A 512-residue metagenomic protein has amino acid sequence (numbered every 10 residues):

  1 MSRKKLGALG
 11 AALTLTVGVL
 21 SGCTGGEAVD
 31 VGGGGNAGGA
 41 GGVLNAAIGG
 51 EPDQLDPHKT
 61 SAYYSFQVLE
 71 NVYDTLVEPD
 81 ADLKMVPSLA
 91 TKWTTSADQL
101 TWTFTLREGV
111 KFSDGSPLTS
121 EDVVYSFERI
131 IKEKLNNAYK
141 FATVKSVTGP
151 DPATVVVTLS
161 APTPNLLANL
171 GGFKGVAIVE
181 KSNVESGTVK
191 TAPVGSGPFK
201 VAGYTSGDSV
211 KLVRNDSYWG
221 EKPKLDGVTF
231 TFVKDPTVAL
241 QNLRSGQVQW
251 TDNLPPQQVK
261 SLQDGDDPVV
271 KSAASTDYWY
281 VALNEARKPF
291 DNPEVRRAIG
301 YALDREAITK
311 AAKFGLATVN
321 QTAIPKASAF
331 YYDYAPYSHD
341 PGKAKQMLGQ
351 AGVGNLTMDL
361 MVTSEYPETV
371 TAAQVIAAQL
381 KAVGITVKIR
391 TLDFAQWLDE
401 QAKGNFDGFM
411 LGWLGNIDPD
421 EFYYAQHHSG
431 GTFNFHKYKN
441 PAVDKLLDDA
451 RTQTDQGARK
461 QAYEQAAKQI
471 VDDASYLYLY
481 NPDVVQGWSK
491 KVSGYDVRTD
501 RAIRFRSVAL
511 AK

Functional and structural regions predicted by a protein language model:
A47-A97, E128, V194, A502: N-terminal lobe/hinge region of extracytoplasmic solute-binding protein
K84, G171-E221, G227: Gly/Pro-rich hinge or "lid" segments in bacterial periplasmic/extracellular proteins
D98-T101, T105, Y139-K181, G203: Surface-exposed binding/hinge segments that line and control ligand-binding clefts or catalytic entry sites
N215-S261, T386: Ligand-site clamp/hinge motif
D291-A378, K512: Append "and occasionally in soluble cytosolic enzymes with long acidic Gly/Pro-rich linkers
G349-G415, Q456: Ligand/substrate-recognition segments at binding pockets and active sites
T386-W397, Y424-K490, K512: Extracytoplasmic/peripheral linker and loop segments enriched in polar/acidic and small residues with frequent Thr/Pro
Q486-K512: Long beta-strand-rich cores associated with HINT superfamily self-processing modules
